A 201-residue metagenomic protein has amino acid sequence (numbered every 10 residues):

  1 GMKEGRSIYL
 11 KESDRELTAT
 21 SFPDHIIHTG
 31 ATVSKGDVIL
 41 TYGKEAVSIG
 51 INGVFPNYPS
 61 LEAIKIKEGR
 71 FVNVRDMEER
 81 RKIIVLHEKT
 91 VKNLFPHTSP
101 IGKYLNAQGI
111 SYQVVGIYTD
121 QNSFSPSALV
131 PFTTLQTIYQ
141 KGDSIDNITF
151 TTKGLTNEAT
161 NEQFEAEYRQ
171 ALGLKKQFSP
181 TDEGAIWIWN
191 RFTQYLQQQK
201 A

Functional and structural regions predicted by a protein language model:
G1, T151, I186-N190: Extended hydrophobic secondary-structure segments that form protein cores and membrane-embedded regions
G1-G50, N57, N93, Q136-T137 (+5 more regions): Hydrophobic, regular-secondary-structure patches
M2-K3, Y42-A46, V74-E79, D120-S123: Short glycine-enriched loop/turn motifs at secondary-structure junctions
L10-D14, L86, H97-S99, V130 (+2 more regions): Short, conserved clusters of charged catalytic residues that mark active-site and nucleotide-handling motifs
V33-G36, P56, T119, R191-T193: Residues that form or immediately flank small-molecule/cofactor binding pockets and catalytic motifs
I39, G102-N106, W187: Residue-level detector of beta-strand face positions
N52, P56-V72, R80-S179: Mid-to-C-terminal secondary-structure elements that act as membrane-proximal/extracytoplasmic interface segments
S179-A201: Peri-transmembrane interface segments
